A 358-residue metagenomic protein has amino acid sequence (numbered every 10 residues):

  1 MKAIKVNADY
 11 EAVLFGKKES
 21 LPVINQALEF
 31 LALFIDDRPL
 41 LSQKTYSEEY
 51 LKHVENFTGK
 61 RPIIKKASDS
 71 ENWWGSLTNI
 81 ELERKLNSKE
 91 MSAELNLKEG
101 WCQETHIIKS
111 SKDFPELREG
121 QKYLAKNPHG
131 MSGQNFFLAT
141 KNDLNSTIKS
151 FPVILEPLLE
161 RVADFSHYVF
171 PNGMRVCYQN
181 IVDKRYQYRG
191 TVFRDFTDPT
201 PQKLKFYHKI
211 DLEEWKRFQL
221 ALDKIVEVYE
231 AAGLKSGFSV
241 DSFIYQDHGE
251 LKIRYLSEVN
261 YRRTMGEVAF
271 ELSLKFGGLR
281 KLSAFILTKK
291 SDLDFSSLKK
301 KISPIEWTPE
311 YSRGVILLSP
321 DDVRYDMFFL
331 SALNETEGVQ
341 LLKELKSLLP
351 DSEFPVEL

Functional and structural regions predicted by a protein language model:
M1-S20: Nucleotide-activated donor-dependent transferases that construct or modify glycoconjugates
L21-G120, G130-M131, T140: Conserved N-proximal alpha/beta basic substrate-recognition cap immediately N-terminal to, or forming the N-lobe
F30-L31, D37-L41, Y229, R262-P304: Active-site "cap" helix and flanking loop/linker of ATP-utilizing ligase/carboxylase catalytic domains
R84-R161, F170-G173, F196-A221: Active-site nucleotide/adenylate-binding loops and adjacent lid/helix of ATP-dependent enzymes
A139-T191, F243-L256: Phosphate-binding site of ATP-dependent enzymes
H167-K224, N260-I286: ATP-dependent carboxylate/phosphate-activation module, predominantly the ATP-grasp catalytic core and closely related
Y188-K252, T288-Y311: A long amphipathic alpha-helix within ATP-dependent nucleotide-binding catalytic cores
G278-L358: Peripheral (often C-terminal) accessory segments that flank ATP-dependent C-N-forming ligase machineries
